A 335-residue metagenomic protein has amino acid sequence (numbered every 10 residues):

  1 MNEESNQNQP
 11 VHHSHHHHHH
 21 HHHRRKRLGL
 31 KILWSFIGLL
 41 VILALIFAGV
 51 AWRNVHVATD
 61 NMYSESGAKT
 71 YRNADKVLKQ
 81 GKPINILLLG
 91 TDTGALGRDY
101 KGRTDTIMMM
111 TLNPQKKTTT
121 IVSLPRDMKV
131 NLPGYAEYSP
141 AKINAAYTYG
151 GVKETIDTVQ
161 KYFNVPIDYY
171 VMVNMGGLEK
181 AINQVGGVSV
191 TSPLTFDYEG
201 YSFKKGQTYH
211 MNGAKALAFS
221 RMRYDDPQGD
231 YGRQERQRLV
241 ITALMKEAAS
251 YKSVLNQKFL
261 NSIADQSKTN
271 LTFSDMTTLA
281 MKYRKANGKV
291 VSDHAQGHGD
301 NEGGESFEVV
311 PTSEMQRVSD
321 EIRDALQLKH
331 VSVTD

Functional and structural regions predicted by a protein language model:
N2-H12, H16-D335: Non-catalytic, solvent-exposed segments at the cell envelope interface
